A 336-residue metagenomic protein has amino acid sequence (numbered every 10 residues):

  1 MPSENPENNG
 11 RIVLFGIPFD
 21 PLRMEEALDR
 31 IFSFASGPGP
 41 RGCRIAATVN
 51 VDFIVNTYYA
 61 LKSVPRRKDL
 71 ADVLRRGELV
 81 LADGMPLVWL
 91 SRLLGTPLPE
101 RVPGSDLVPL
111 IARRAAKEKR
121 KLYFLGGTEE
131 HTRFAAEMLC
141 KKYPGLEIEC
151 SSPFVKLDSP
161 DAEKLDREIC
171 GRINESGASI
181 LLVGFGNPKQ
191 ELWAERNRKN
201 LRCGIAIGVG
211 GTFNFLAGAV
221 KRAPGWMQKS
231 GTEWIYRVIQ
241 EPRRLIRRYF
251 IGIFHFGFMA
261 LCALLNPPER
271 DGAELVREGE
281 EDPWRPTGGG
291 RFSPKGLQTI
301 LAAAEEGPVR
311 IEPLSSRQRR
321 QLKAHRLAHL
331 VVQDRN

Functional and structural regions predicted by a protein language model:
M1, P267-P283: Short beta-strand/loop segment at the start of cytosolic alpha/beta domains
P2-R101, S105-D106: N-terminal nucleotide/polyanion-binding subdomain common to many enzyme families
N50-I54, F185-Q190, T212: Short glycine-rich anion-binding loops that position phosphate/pyrophosphate groups of nucleotides and phosphorylated
V88-L93, A223, M227-P268: A transmembrane-helix-recognition feature enriched in membrane-embedded lipid enzymes and envelope glyco-/phospholipid
R92-G177: Conserved beta-alpha
P153-D158, R202-V238: Short, flexible loop segments at boundaries between secondary-structure elements
C170-N187, C203: Proline-aspartate-enriched helix->loop->beta-strand connector
W284-R335: Amphipathic alpha-helical interaction surfaces in cytosolic regulatory modules
